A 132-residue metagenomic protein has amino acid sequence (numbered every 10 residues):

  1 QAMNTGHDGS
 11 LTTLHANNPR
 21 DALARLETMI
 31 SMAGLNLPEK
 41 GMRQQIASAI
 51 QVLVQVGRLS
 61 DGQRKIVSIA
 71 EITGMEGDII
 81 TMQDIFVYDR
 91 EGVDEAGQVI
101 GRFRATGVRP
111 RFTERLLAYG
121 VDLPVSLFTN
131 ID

Functional and structural regions predicted by a protein language model:
Q1-G77: Conserved P-loop NTPase nucleotide-binding/switch module
K65-D132: NTP-binding/hydrolysis catalytic cores, primarily Walker-type P-loop NTPases
